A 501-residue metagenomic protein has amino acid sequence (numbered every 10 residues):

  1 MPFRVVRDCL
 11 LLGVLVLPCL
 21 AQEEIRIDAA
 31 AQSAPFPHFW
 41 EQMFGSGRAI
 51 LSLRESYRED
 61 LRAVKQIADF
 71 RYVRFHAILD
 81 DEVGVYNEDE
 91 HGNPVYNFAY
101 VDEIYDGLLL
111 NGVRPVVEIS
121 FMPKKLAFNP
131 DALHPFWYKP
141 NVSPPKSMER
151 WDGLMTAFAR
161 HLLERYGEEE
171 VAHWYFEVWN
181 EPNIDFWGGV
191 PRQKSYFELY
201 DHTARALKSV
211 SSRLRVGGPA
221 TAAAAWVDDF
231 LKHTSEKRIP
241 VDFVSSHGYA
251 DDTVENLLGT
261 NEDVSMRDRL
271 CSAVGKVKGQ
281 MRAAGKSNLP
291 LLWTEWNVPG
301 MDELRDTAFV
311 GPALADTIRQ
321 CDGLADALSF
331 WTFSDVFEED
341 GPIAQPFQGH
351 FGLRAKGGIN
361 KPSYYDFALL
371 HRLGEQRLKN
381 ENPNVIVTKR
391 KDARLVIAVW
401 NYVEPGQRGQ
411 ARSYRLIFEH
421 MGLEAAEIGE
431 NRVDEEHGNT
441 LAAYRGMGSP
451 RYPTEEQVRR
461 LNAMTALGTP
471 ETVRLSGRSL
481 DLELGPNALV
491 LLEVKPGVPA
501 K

Functional and structural regions predicted by a protein language model:
M1-V5: N-terminal secretory signal peptides that target proteins for export/translocation
R7-P18: Bacterial N-terminal signal peptides
A21-Y175, K194-A223, K237-I239, R282-N288 (+3 more regions): Non-catalytic accessory regions flanking glycosidase/transglycosidase catalytic cores in CAZymes
I50-L53, D185-V190, T253-N256, M301-R305 (+1 more regions): A generic structural signal for short coil/turn motifs at secondary-structure boundaries
L79, F121-P123, N180-I184, A220-A224 (+3 more regions): Active-site-proximal loop/turn and secondary-structure-junction residues that shape catalytic pockets, frequently
D81-V85, K124-H134, I184-W187, D251-L257 (+2 more regions): Short acidic/His/Gly/Ser-rich catalytic and metal-binding motifs that mark active-site loops of diverse hydrolases
W174-E181, T294: Short, conserved phosphate-binding/catalytic loop or strand-edge motifs used in phosphoryl-/nucleotidyl-transfer
R192-L328, Q345-P346: Noncatalytic carbohydrate-binding groove/subsite architecture in carbohydrate-active enzymes
